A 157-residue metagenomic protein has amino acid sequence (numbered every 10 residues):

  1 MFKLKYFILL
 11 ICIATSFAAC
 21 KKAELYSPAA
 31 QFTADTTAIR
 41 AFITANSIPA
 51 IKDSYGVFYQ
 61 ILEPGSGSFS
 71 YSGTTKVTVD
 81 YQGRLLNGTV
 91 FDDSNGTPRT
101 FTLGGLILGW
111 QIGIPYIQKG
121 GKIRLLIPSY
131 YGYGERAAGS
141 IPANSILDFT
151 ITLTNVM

Functional and structural regions predicted by a protein language model:
F2-Y6, S16-M157: Cross-family detector of peptidyl-prolyl cis-trans isomerase
